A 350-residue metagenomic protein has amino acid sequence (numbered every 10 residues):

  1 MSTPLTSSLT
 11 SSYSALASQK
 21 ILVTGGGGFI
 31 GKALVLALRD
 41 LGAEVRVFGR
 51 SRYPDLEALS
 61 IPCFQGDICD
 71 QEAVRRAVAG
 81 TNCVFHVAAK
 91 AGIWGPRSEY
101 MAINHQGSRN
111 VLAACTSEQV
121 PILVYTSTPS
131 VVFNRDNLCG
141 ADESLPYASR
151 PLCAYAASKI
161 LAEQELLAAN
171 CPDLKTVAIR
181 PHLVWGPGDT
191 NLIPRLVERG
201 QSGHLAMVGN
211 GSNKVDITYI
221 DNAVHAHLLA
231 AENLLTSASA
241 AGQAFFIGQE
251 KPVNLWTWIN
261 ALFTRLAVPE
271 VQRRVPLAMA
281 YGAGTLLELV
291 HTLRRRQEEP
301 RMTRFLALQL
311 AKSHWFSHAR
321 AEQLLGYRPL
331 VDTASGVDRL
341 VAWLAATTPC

Functional and structural regions predicted by a protein language model:
S2-L9, K20, F316-L324, R328-C350: Amphipathic terminal alpha-helices
I21-D40: N-terminal Rossmann NAD(P)H-binding glycine-rich loop of SDR-like oxidoreductase domains
D55-E57, I61, Q65-Q106, A114 (+1 more regions): NAD(P)H-binding glycine-rich loop region in Rossmannoid oxidoreductase-like domains and their noncatalytic homologs
N110-A154: Conserved Rossmann-fold NAD(P)-dependent oxidoreductase catalytic core, especially the SDR/UDP-sugar
N137-V184, L205: Catalytic helix-loop patch of NAD(P)-dependent Rossmann-fold dehydrogenases
L161-A162, D189-R195, N210-E232, G242-F246: Substrate-positioning beta->alpha
I220, A244, N260, A283-T292 (+1 more regions): Conserved C-terminal active-site "lid" loop/helix of NAD(P)H-dependent oxidoreductases that clamps the redox cofactor
N233-P300, D338-V341: Mid/C-terminal beta-alpha module of Rossmann-like enzyme folds, strongest in SDR-family dehydrogenases/epimerases
